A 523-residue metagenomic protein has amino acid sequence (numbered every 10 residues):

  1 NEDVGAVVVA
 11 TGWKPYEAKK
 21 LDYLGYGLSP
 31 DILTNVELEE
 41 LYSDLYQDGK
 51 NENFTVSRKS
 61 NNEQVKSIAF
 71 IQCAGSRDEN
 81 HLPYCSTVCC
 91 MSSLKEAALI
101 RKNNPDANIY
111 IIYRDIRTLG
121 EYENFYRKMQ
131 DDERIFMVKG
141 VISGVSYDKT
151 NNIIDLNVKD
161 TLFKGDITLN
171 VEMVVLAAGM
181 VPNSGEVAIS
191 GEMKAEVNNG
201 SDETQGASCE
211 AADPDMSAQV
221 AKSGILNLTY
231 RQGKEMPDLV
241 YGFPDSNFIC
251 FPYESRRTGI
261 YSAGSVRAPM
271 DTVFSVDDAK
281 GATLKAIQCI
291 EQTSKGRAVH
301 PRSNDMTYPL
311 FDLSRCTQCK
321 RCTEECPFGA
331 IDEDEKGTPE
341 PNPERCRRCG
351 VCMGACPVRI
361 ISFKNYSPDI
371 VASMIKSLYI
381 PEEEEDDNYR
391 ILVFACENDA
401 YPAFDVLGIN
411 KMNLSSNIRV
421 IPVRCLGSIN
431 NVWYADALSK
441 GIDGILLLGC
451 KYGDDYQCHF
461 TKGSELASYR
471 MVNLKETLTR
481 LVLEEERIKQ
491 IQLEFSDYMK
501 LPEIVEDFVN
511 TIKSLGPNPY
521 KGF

Functional and structural regions predicted by a protein language model:
N1-Y389, Y401, N413-L426, D443-L446 (+3 more regions): Residues forming the flavin
R114, C396, L493: Short loop/turn motifs enriched for small/polar and acidic residues
E121-F125, W433, I504: Residues at alpha-helix caps and immediate loop-helix transition turns in enzyme cores, especially N- and C-cap
A178, P182, V266, R480-F523: Peripheral docking tails and interdomain loops at the edges of cofactor- or intermediate-handling domains
C396-M412: Redox- and metal-dependent alpha/beta enzyme cores, enriched for Fe-S-associated oxidoreductases and cofactor-handling
I429-S439: Thiamine diphosphate
